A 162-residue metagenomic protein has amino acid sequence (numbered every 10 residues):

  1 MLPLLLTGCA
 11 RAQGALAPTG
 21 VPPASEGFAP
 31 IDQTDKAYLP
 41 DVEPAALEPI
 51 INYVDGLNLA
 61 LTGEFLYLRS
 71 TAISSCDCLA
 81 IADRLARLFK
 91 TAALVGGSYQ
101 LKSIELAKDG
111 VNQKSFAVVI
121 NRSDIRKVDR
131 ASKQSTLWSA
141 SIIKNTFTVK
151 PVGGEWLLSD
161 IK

Functional and structural regions predicted by a protein language model:
L5-G8: C-terminal motif of bacterial Sec signal peptides marking the signal peptidase cleavage site
A10-F28: Short, low-complexity, disordered segments immediately C-terminal to signal peptides in bacterial exported proteins
Q13-L16, Q113-K162: Exposed beta-sheet edge and beta->alpha loop/turn motif
G20-S25, Y38-D41, I120: Short, flexible segments with low predicted structural confidence
G27-V95: Core segments of small alpha/beta cavity-forming domains
L88-D109: A short, amphipathic edge element
